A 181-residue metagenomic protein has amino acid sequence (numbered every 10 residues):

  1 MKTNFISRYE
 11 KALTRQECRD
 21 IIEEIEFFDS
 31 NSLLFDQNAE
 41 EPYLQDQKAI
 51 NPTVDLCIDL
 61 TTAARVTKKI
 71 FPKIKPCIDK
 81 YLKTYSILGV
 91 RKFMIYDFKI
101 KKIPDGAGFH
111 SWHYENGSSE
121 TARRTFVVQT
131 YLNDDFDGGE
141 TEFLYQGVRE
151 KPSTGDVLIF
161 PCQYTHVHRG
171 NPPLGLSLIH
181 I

Functional and structural regions predicted by a protein language model:
M1-K92: Non-heme Fe(II)/2-oxoglutarate
I100-S119: Conserved short histidine dyad/triad with adjacent acidic residue
K102, S119-F136: Short, conserved beta-strand element in jelly-roll/cupin
H113, H166-P173: Short beta-strand His + acidic residue motifs that chelate non-heme Fe in jelly-roll/DSBH and cupin folds
L132-S153: A short beta-strand-loop-beta hairpin characteristic of the jelly-roll/cupin
E150-V167: Conserved metal-binding segment of the jelly-roll/cupin
I179-I181: Conserved small/polar residues in nucleotide/adenosyl-binding loops
